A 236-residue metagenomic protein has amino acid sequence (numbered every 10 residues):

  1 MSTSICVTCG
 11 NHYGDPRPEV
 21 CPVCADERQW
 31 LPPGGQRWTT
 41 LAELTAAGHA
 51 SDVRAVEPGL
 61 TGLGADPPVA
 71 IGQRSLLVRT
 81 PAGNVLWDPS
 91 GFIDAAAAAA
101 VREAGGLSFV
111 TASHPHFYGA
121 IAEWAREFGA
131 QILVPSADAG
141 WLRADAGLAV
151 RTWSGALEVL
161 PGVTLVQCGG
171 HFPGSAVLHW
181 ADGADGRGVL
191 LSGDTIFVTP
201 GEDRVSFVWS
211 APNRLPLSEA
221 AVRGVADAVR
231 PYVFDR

Functional and structural regions predicted by a protein language model:
S2-G64, P68: N-terminal juxtadomain amphipathic helix that follows a signal peptide/anchor or precedes a small N-terminal auxiliary
S2-V20, D26-W30, G83-L86, S90-I93 (+4 more regions): Metallo-beta-lactamase
E43-P58, A122-P173, L215-V233: Metallo-beta-lactamase
L60, Q73-S75, P173-V177: Short hydrophobic/aromatic beta-strand or adjacent loop that forms the aromatic wall/cage of a ligand/substrate-binding
G62-F109, A144-V150, S154-G155: Pre-active-site segment of Zn-dependent metallo-hydrolases
V69, Q73, S136-A137, W141-G147 (+2 more regions): Active-site-proximal loop/helix segment associated with metal-binding centers of metalloenzymes
D94-V134: Active-site metal-binding motif and surrounding structural segment of the metallo-beta-lactamase
V101-R102, W124-E127, G147-A149, D182-G183 (+1 more regions): Short, glycine/charged-enriched secondary-structure capping and boundary segments
